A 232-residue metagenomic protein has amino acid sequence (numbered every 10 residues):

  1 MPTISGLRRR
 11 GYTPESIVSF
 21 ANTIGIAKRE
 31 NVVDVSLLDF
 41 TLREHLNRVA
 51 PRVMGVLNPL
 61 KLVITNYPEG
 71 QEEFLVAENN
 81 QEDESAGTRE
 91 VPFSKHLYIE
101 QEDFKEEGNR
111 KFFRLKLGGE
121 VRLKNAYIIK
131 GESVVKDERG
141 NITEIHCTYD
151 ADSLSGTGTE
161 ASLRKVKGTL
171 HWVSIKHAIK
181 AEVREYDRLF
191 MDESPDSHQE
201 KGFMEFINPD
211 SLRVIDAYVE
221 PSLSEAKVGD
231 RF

Functional and structural regions predicted by a protein language model:
M1-F232: Polyanion-binding catalytic cores of nucleic-acid enzymes and NTP/SAM-utilizing transferases
